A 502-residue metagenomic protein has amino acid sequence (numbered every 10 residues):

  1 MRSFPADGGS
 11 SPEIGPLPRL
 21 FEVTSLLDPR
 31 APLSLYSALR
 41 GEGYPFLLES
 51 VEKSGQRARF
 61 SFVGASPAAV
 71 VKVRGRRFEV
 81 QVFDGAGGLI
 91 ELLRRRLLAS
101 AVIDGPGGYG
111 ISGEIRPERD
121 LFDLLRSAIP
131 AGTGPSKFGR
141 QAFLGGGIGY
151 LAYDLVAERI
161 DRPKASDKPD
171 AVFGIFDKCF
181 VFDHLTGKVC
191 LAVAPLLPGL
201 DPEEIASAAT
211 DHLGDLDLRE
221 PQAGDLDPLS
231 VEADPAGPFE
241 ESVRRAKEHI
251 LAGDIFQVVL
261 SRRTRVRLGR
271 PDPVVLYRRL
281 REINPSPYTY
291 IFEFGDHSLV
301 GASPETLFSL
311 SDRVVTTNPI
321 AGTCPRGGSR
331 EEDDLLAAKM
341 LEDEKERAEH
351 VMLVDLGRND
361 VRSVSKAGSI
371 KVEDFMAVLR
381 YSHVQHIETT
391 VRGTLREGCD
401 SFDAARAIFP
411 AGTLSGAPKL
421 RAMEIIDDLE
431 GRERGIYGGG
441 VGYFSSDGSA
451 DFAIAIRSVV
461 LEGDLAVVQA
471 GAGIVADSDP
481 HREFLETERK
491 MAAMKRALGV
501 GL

Functional and structural regions predicted by a protein language model:
M1-L502: Extended alpha-helical targeting/anchoring segments, especially N-terminal organellar/secretory targeting helices
